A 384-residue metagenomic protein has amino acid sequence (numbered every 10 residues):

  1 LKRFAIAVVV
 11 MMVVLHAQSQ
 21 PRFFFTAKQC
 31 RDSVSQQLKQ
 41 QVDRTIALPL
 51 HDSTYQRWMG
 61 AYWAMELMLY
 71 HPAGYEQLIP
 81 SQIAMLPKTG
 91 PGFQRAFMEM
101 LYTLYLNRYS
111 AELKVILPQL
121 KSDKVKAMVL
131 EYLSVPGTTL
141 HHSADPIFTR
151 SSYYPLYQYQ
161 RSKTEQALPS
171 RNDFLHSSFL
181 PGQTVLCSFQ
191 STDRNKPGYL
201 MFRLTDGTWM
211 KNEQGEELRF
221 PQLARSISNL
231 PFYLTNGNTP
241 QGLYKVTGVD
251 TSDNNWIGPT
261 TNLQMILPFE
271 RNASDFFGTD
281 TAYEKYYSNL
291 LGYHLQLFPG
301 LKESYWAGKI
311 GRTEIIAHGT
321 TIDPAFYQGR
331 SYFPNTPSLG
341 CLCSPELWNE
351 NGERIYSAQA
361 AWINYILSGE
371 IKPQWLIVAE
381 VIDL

Functional and structural regions predicted by a protein language model:
L1-Q20: Bacterial Sec-dependent N-terminal signal peptides
V8, T247, P345: Residues that line or immediately flank small-molecule/substrate-binding pockets and catalytic motifs
Q20-R95, Y102, L106-S110, K114 (+3 more regions): Cell wall/extracellular polymer interaction/catalysis modules
T313, F333-E346: Active-site nucleophilic cysteine motif
A379-E380: Long, low-charge, small-residue-enriched segments that form tightly packed helices used for assembly/packing
